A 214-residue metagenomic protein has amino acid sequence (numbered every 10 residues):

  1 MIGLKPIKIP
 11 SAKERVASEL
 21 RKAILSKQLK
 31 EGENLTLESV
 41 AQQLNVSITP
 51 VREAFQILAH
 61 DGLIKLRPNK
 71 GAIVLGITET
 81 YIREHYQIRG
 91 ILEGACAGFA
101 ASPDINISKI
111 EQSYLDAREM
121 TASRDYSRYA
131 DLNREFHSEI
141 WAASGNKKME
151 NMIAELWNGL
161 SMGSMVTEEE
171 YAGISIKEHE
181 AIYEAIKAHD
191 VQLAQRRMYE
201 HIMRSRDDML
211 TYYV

Functional and structural regions predicted by a protein language model:
M1-S102, T211-V214: Short linear motifs at protein or domain termini
K8-A12, Q43, E111-E119, S164-V214: C-terminal all-alpha effector/ligand-binding and dimerization domain of prokaryotic HTH-type transcriptional repressors
A72, T80-R83, L115, S138 (+1 more regions): Positions in alpha-helical segments
H85, I107-I110, Y129, N133 (+5 more regions): Hydrophobic packing residues in well-ordered alpha-helices of helical domains and bundles
I88-A101, R134-Y171, D208: Hydrophobic, amphipathic alpha-helical faces that serve as interaction scaffolds
E93-A122: Amphipathic alpha-helical dimerization/coiled-coil segments that flank or bridge DNA-binding/regulatory modules
